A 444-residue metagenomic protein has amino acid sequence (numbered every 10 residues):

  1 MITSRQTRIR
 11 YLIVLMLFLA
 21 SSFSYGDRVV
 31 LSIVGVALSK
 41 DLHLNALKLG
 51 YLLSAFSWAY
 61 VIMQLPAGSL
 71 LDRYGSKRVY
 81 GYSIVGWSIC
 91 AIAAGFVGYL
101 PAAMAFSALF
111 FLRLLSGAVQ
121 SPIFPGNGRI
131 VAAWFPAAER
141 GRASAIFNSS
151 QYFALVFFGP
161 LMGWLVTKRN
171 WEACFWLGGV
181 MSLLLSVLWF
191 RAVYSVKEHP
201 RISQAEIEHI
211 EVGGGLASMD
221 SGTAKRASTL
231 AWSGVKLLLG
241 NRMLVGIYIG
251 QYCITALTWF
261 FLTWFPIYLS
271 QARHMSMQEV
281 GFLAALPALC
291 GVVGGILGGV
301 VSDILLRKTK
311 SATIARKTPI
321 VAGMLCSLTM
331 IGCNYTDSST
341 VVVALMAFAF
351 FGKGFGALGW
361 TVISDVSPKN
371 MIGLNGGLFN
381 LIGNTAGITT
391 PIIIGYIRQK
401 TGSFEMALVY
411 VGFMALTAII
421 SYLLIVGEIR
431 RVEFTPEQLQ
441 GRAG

Functional and structural regions predicted by a protein language model:
I2-Q6, V196-G246, A272: Juxtamembrane intracellular "pre-TM" segments in multi-pass secondary transporters
V29, S57-L65, S121, L155-V156 (+4 more regions): Residue-level signature of mid-helix packing/kink "hotspots" within the transmembrane helices of 12-pass Major
L31-S32, K236-G298, G356, W360 (+2 more regions): Extracytoplasmic gate region of multi-pass secondary transporters
V85-A102, M324-D337: C-terminal ends and interior cores of transmembrane alpha-helices in multi-pass membrane transporters/permeases
C90, M104-P122, T340-G356: Hydrophobic core of transmembrane alpha-helices in multi-pass small-molecule transporters, especially MFS/SLC-type
L112-Y152: Cytoplasmic helix-loop-helix junction between adjacent transmembrane helices in 12-TM secondary transporters
F147-P200: Helix-loop-helix hairpin linking two adjacent transmembrane segments in secondary transporters
T313-G359: C-terminal transmembrane helical hairpin of 12-TM major facilitator-type secondary transporters
